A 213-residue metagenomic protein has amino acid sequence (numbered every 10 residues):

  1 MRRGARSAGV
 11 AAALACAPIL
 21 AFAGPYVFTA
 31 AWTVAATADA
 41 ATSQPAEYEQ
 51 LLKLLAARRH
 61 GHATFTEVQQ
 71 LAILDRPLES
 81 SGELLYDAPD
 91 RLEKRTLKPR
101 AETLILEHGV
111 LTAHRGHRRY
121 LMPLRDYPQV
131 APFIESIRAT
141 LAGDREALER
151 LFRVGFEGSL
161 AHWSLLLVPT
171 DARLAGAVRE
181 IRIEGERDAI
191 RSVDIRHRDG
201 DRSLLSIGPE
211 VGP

Functional and structural regions predicted by a protein language model:
M1-A5: N-terminal secretory signal peptides that target proteins for export/translocation
A11-P25: Bacterial N-terminal signal peptides
A21-A23, T33-S43: Boundary at the C-terminal end of the N-terminal hydrophobic targeting segment
A46-R58, H62-L71, D75-P77, V110 (+2 more regions): Flexible, processing/modification-adjacent segments and terminal tails in exported/periplasmic/extracellular proteins
A72-I73, E93, R100-E102, A172-L174 (+1 more regions): Short beta-strands and strand-coil junctions in structured, solvent-facing domains, enriched
R76-G82, D201: Amphipathic hydrophobic-ligand
E83-E135, S203: An acidic-aromatic
R145-V154, G158-P213: Gly/Pro-enriched, hydrophobic low-complexity segments that function as extracytoplasmic propeptides/linkers
